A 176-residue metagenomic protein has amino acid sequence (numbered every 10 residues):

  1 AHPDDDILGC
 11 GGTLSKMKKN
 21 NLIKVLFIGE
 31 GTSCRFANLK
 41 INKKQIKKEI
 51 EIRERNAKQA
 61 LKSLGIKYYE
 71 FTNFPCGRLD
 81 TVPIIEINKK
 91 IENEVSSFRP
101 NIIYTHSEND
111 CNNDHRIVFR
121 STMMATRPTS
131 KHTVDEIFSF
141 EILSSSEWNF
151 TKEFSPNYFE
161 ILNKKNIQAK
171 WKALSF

Functional and structural regions predicted by a protein language model:
A1, I7-I46: ATP-dependent adenylation/pyrophosphate-handling site
A1-H2, N166: Residue-level recognition of hydrophobic positions within alpha-helical transmembrane segments
L8-G9, I52, E86: Short, conserved clusters of charged catalytic residues that mark active-site and nucleotide-handling motifs
K16, K48, K62, K67-E70 (+1 more regions): Metal-dependent de-N-acetylase/amidase catalytic core
L26, E70-T72: Short beta-strand segments at enzyme active-site cores
G31-S33, F74-G77: A short, flexible beta-alpha/helix-coil linker loop
S33-L64, Y68-Y69: Glycine-rich phosphate-binding loop and adjoining beta1-alpha1-beta2 segment of Rossmann-like nucleotide-binding folds
